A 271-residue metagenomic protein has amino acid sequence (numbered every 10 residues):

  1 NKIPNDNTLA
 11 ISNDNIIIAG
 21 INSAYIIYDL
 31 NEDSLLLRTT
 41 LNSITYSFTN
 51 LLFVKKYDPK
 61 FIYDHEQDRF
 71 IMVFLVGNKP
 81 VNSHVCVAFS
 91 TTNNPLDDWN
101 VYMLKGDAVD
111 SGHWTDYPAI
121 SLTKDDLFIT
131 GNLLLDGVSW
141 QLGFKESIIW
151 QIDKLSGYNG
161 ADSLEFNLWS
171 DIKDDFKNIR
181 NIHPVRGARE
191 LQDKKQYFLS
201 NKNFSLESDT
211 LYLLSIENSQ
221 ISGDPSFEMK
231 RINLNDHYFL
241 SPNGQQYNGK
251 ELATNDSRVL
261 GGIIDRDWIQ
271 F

Functional and structural regions predicted by a protein language model:
N1-F271: C-terminal PAP-associated
